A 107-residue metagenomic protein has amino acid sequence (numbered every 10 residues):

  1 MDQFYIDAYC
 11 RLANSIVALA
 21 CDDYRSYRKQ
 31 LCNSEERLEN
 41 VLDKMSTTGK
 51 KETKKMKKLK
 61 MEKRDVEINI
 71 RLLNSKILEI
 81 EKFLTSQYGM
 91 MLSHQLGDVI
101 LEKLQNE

Functional and structural regions predicted by a protein language model:
M1-Q30, K57-N69: N-terminal acidic leader/helix
N14, K29-C32, Y88, S93-H94: Short linear sequence elements within intrinsically disordered, low-complexity coil regions
A20, E39, D43, K60 (+2 more regions): Compositionally biased amphipathic helical and low-complexity segments enriched in hydrophobic
A20-K50: Internal, charge-rich low-complexity segments
L38, E52, K76-I77, G97: Short amphipathic alpha-helical segments that mediate assembly, nucleic-acid/protein binding, or membrane association
T48-L59, S93, G97: Short, structured coil/loop segments at alpha-helix boundaries
K54-T85: Intrinsically disordered, low-complexity acidic Ser/Thr-rich regulatory segments
E81-E107: Short, compact, well-ordered microdomains
